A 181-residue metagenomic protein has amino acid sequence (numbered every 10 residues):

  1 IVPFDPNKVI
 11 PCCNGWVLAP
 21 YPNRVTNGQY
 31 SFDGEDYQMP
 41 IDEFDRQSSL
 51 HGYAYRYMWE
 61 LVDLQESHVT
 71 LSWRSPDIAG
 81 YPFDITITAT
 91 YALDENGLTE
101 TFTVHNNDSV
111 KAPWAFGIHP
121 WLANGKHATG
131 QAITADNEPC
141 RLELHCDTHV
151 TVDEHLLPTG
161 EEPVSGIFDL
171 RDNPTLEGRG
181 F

Functional and structural regions predicted by a protein language model:
I1-M39: Beta-strand-rich N-terminal accessory domains
T26, I87-A89, E138: Residue-level marker for the onset of beta-strands and adjacent loop->beta junctions in well-ordered domains
T26-D42, E95-G97, H105-S109: Conserved SET/PR-domain catalytic core that frames the SAM/AdoMet-binding pocket
S31, V62-D63, A92, H105 (+1 more regions): Well-ordered beta-strand positions
D36, H68-S72, T88-T90, T99-T103 (+1 more regions): Beta-strand secondary-structure signal
P40-E95: Extended, loop-rich substrate-binding clefts of extracytoplasmic carbohydrate-active enzymes
S75-L122: Acidic, contiguous internal or C-terminal segments within carbohydrate-active enzymes that form a structured patch used
K111, W121-F181: Active-site/ligand-binding surface loops and adjacent short beta/alpha elements that line catalytic pockets across
